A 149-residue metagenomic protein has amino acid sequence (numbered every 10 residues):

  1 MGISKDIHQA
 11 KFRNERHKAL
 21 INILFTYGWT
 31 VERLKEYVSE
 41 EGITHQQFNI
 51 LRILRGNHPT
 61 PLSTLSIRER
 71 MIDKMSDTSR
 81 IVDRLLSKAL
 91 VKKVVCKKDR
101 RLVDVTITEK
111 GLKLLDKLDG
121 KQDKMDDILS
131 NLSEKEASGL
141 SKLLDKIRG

Functional and structural regions predicted by a protein language model:
M1-E41, K88-L90: N-terminal leader segment of winged-helix/HTH proteins
K5, D83-K142: Charged, amphipathic alpha-helical coiled-coil/dimerization segments
N22, N49-I53, K113, G139: Pre-recognition alpha-helix immediately N-terminal to the DNA-recognition helix within helix-turn-helix or winged-helix
L24, R52-P59, D119, D145: Short, locally clustered residues in the helix-turn-helix/winged-helix DNA-binding domain
E32-K74: N-terminal helix-turn-helix DNA-binding core of bacterial DNA-binding proteins
T64, V82-D83: Short, hydrophobic-biased segments on the C-terminal half of alpha helices that form "recognition helices"
